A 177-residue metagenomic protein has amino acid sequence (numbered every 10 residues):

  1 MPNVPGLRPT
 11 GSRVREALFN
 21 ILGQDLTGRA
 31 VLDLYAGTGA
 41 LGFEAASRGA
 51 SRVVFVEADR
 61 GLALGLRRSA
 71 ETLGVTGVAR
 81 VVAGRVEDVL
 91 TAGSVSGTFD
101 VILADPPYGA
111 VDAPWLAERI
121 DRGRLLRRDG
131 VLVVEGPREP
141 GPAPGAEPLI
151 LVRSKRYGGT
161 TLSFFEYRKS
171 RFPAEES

Functional and structural regions predicted by a protein language model:
M1-S177: Class I S-adenosyl-L-methionine-dependent methyltransferase catalytic core
